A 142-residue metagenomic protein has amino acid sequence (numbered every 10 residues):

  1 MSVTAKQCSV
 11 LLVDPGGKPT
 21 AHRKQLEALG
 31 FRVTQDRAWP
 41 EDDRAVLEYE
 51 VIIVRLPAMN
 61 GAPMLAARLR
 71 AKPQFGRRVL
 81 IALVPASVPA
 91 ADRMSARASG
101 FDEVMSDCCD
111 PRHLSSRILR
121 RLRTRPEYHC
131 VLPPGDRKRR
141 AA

Functional and structural regions predicted by a protein language model:
S2, R125-A142: CheY-like receiver
L12-R37: Two-component/phosphorelay signaling modules centered on CheY-like receiver
P15, L83-V88, C108: Conserved active-site segment of CheY-like receiver
R32-V51, M59: Acidic, metal-coordinating helix/loop segments flanking the phosphotransfer/catalytic sites of two-component signaling
Y49-R77, P85: Conserved phosphotransfer microenvironments
I52, V104-M105: Two-component signal transduction core modules
M64, A86-V104: Alpha4 helix (beta4-alpha4-beta5 surface) of REC/receiver domains from two-component response regulators
C109-I118: C-terminal output helix
